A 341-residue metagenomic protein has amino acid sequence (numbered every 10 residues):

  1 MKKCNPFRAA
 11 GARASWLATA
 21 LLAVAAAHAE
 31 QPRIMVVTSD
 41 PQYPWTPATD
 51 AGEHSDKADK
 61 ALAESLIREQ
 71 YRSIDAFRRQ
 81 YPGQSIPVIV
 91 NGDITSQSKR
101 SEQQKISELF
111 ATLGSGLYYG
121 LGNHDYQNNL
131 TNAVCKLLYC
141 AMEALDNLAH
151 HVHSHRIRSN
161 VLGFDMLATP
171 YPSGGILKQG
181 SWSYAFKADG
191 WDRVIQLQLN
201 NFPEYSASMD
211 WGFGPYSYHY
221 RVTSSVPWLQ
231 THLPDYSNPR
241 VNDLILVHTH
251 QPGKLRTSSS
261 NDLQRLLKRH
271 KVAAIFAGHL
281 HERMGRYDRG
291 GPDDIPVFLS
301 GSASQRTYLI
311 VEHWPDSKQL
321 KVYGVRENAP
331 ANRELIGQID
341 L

Functional and structural regions predicted by a protein language model:
K2-W16: Bacterial N-terminal signal peptides that target proteins for export
A14-V24: Bacterial N-terminal signal peptides
A29-Q103: N-terminal active-site segment of His-dependent metallophosphoesterases
P32-G52, R193-P203, L246-H248, P296-S302 (+1 more regions): Active-site-proximal beta-strand elements of phosphoester/diester hydrolases
D40, G92-D93, G122-N123, H250 (+1 more regions): Active-site glycine-centered loops adjacent to acidic/histidine catalytic or metal-binding residues that shape
K57, K99-V226, R286-S300, T307-W314 (+2 more regions): Extended active-site neighborhood of metal-dependent phosphoesterases/phosphodiesterases
S65, E69-V88, G180, A185-P296 (+1 more regions): His/acidic metal-ligating clusters that form di-metal
I94-Q103, I176, G253-S258: Acidic-and-aromatic substrate-binding clefts and catalytic sites of carbohydrate-active enzymes
